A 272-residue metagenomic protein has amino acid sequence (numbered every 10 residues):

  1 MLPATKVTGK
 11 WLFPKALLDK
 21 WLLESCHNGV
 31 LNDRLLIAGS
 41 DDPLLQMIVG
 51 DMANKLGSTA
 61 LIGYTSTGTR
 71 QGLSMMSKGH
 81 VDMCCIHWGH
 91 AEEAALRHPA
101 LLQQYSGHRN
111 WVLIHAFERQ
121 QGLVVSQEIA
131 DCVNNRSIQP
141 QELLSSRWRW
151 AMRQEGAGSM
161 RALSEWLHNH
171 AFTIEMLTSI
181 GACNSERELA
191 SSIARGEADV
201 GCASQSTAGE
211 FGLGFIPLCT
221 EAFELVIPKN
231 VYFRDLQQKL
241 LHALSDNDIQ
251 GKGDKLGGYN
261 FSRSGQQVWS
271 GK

Functional and structural regions predicted by a protein language model:
P3-S25: Short helix-start
V30-L31, L45-A130: N-terminal segment of the mature folded domain
L31-D41, I138-L163: Short loop->beta-strand "edge-of-pocket" segments that line small-molecule binding or catalytic clefts across diverse
I37-P43, G89, Q121, V125-V133 (+2 more regions): Short coil/turn segments
A60-G68, I174-E186: Short beta-strand-to-loop elements that line the ligand-binding cleft of bilobed periplasmic-binding protein-like
H87-L102, A190-C219: A ligand-binding cleft/hinge motif common to bilobed small-molecule-binding domains
G107-G122, G209, L213-H242, R263: Periplasmic-binding protein-like
A116, V125-W150: Flexible hinge/capping segments at coil-to-helix
